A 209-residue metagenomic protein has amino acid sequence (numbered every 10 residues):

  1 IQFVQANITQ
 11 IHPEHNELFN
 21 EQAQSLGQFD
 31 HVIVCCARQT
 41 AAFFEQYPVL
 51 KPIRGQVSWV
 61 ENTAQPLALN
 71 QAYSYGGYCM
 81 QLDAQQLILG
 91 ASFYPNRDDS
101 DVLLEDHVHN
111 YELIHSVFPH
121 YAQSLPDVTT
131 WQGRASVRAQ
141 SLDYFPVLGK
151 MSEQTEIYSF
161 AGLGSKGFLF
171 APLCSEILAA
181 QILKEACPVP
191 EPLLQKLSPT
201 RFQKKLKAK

Functional and structural regions predicted by a protein language model:
Q2-A6, T129-Q132: General small-molecule cofactor/ligand-binding pocket signal
Q2-V4, I33, Y158-F160: Hydrophobic/aromatic beta-strand patches that form the interior of the parallel beta-sheet core in alpha/beta enzyme
V4-E17: A conserved short coil-to-beta-strand element within the FAD-binding core of flavoproteins
F19-E21, G90: Beta-strand residues in well-ordered beta-sheet regions across diverse protein folds
Q22-H31: Core beta-strand elements of the Rossmann-like FAD/NAD(P) dinucleotide-binding domain in flavoenzyme oxidoreductases
H31, C36-T155: Active-site substrate-recognition segment that forms the wall of the catalytic cavity or substrate channel
L125-K209: C-terminal catalytic lobe of FAD-dependent flavoproteins
